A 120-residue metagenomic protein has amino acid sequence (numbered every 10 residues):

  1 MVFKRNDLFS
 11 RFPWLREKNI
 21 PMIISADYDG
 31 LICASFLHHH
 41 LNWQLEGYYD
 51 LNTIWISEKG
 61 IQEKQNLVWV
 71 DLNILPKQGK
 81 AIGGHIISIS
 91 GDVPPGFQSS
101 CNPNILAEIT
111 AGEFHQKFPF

Functional and structural regions predicted by a protein language model:
M1-F120: Replace "Mg2+/Mn2+-dependent" with "divalent metal-dependent
